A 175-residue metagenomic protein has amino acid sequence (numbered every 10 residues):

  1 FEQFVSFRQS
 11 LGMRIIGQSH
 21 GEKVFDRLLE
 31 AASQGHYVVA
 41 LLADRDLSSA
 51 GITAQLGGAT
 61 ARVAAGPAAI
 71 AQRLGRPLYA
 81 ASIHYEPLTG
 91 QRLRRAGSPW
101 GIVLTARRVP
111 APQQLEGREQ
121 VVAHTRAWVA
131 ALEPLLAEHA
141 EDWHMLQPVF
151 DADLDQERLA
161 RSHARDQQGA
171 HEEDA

Functional and structural regions predicted by a protein language model:
F1-E22: Membrane-interfacial amphipathic helices and adjacent loop/beta segments that form the lipid-substrate binding surface
S10-L11, E22-A175: Non-catalytic C-terminal accessory region of glycerolipid acyltransferases and related lyso-lipid remodeling enzymes
